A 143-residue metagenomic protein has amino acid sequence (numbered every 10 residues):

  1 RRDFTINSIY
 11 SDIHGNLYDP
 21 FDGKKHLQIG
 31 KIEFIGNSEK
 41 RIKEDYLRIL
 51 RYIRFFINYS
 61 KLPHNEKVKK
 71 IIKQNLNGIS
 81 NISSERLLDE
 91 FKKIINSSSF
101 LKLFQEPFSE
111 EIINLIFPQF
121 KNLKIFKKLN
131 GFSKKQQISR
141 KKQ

Functional and structural regions predicted by a protein language model:
R1-K142: Glycine- and charge-enriched loop/helix tracts that form the active or gating conduit in phosphate/cation-handling
